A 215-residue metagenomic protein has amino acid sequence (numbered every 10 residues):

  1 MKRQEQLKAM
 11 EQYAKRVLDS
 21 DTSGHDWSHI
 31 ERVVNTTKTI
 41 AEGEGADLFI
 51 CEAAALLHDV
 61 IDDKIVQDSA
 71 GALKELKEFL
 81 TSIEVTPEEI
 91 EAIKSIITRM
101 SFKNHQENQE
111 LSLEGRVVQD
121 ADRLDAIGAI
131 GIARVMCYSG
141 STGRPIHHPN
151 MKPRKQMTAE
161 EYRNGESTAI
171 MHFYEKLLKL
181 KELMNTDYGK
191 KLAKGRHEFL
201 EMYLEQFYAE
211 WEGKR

Functional and structural regions predicted by a protein language model:
K2, D19-W27, E31, N35-E44 (+2 more regions): Divalent metal-dependent phosphate-bond-processing catalytic cores, especially two-metal-ion Mg2+/Mn2+ enzymes that act
A9-S20: Generic N-terminal amphipathic, Lys/Arg-enriched alpha-helix
W27, E31-V34, E52, I90-T98 (+1 more regions): Short, well-structured alpha-helical segments
V33, G71-S82: An active-site-proximal "capping" alpha-helix that borders the catalytic cofactor pocket
A46-L48, E89: Membrane-helix interface segments
L48-K64, A72, K94-F102: His-Asp-centered metal-binding catalytic motifs of divalent-metal-dependent phosphohydrolases/nucleases
S82-Q119: Hydrophobic, well-structured mid-protein blocks that either form specific transmembrane helices
